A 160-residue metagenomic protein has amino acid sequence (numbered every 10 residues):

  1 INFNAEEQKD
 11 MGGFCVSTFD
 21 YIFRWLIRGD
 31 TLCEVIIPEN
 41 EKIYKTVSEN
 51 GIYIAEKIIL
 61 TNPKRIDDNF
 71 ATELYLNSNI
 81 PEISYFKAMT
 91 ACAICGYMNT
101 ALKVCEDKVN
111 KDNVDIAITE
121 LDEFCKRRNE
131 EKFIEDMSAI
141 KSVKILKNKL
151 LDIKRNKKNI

Functional and structural regions predicted by a protein language model:
I1-M11, I27, K147, D152-I160: ADP-ribose/NAD+-binding catalytic cleft of ART/PARP-like enzymes
F3-I66: ADP-ribosyltransferase catalytic core
C15, C33, C92-C95, C105 (+1 more regions): Generic recognition of cysteine residues
S17-F19, Y97-M98, N129: Short, solvent-exposed helix-helix connector turns and helix-capping sites enriched in acidic/polar residues
I22-R28, N69, K111-I118: Short alpha-helical interface patches
V47-K111: Active-site-proximal loop/hinge segments that shape catalytic or ion-binding/gating pockets
V109-I160: Charged, long alpha-helical assembly modules
